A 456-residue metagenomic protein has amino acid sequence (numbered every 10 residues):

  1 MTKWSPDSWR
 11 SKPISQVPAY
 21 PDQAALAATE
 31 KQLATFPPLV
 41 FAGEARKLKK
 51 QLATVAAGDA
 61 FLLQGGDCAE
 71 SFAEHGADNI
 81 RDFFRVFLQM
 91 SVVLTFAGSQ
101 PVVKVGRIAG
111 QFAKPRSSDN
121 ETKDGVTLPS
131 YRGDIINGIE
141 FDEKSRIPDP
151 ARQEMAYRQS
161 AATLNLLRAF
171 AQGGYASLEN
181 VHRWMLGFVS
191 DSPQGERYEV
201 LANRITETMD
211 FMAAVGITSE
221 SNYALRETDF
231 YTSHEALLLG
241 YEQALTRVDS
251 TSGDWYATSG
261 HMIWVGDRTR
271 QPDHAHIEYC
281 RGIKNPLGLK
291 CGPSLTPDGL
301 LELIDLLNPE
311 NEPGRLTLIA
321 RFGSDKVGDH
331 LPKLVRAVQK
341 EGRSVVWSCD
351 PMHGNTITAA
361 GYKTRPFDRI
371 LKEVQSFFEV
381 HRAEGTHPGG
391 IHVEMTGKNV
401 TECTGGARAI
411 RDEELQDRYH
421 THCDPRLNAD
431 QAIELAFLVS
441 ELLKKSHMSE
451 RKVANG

Functional and structural regions predicted by a protein language model:
M1-F61: N-terminal basic/disordered segments at the start of proteins
M1-R10, L48-N79, P293-D305: Short N-terminal secondary-structure initiator segments
V17-P21, A53-G65, T122-E140: Short, compositionally biased low-complexity segments
K47-K49, D273-H276, L303, P332-L334: Glycine-rich, charged/polar anion/phosphate-binding loops that engage phosphate groups from diverse ligands
L52-V55, V93-T95, Y279-C280, V380-E384: A general structural signal for short secondary-structure junctions and capping/turn motifs
L63-C68, V105-I108, C349-M352, E394-T396: Short loop/turn segments at strand-loop or loop-helix junctions that form parts of catalytic or ligand-binding pockets
E70, H75-G323, R365, E373-V374 (+3 more regions): Active-site-facing alpha/beta catalytic cores
L300-P309, R315-W347, H353-E402, N455: Non-transmembrane, aqueous-exposed alpha-helical and coiled segments at domain scale
